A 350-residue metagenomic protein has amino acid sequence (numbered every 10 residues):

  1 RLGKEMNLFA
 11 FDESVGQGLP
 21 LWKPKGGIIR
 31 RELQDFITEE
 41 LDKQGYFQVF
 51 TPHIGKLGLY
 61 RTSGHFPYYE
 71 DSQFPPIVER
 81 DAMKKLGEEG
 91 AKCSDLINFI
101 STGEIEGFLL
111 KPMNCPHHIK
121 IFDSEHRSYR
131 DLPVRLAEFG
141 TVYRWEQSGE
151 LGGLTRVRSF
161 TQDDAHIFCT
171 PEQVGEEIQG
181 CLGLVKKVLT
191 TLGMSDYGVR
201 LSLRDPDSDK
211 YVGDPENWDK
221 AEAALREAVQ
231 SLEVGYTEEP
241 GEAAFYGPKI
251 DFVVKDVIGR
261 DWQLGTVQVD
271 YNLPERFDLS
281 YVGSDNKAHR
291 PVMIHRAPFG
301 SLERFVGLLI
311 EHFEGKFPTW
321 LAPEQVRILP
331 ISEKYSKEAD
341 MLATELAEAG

Functional and structural regions predicted by a protein language model:
R1-G350: NTP/phosphate- and nucleic-acid-binding module
